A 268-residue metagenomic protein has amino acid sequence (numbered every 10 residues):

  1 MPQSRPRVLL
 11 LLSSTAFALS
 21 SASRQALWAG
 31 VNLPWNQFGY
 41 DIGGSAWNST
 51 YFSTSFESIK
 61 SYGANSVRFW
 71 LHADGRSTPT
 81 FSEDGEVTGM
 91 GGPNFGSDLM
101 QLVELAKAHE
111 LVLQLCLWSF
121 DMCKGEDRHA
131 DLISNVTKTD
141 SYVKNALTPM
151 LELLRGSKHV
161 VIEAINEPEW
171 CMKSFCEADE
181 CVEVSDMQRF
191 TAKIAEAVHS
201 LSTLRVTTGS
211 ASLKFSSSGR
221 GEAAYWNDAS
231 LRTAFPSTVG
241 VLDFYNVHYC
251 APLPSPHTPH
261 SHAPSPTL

Functional and structural regions predicted by a protein language model:
M1-L11: Classical eukaryotic N-terminal signal peptides for Sec-dependent ER targeting/secretion, especially the positively
S13-R24: N-terminal signal peptide
S23-L33: Transmembrane beta-strand segments of Gram-negative outer membrane beta-barrel proteins
L27, N36-G43, T78, P254: Short, solvent-exposed loop/turn elements at domain surfaces
N32-Y51, E83, S218-E222: Acidic/histidine-rich helix-loop elements that form or flank divalent-metal/phosphate-binding sites at the catalytic
S49-G125, V143, L147, L151 (+1 more regions): Aromatic-lined substrate-binding rim segments of carbohydrate-active enzymes
L132, T137-V161, I165-L268: Extracellular glycoside hydrolase catalytic/binding regions
